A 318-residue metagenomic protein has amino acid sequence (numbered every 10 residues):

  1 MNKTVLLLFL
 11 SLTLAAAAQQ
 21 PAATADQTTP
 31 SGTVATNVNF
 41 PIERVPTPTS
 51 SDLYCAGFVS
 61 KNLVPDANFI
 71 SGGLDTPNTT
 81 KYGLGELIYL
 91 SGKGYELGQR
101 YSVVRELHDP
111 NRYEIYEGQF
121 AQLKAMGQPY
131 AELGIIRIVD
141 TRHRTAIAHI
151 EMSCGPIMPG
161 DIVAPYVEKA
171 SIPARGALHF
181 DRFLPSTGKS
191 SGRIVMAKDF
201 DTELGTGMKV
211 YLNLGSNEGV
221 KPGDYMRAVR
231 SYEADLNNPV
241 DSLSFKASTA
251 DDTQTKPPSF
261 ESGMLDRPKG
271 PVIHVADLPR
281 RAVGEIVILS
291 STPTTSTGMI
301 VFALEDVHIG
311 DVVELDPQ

Functional and structural regions predicted by a protein language model:
N2-L8: Sec-dependent signal peptide recognition, specifically the positively charged N-region followed immediately by
T4, Q19-Q318: Surface-exposed, polar/charged interaction patches used for macromolecular assembly or partner binding
L10-A18: Hydrophobic h-region of N-terminal signal peptides that target proteins for export in Gram-negative bacteria
